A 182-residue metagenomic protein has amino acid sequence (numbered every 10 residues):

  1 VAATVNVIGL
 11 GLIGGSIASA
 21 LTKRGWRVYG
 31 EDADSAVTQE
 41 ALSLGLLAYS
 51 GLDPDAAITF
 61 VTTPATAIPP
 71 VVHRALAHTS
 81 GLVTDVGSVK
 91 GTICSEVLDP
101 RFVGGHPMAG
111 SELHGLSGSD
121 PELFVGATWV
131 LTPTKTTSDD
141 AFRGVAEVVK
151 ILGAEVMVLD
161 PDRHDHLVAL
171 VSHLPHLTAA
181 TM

Functional and structural regions predicted by a protein language model:
V1-G51, I58: NAD(P)+-binding Rossmann beta1-loop-alpha1 motif at the extreme N-terminus of oxidoreductases
A2-T4, A56, S80, G126: Phosphate-coordination loops involved in phosphoryl transfer and adenosine-cofactor binding
V28, S50, F102, V156-M157: Generic structural signal for residues in well-ordered beta-strands
E31, D85-V86, G105, T132 (+1 more regions): Generic beta-sheet signal
A33-D34, T63, V86-S88: Short beta->alpha hinge that forms the Motif I/post-I loop of the SAM-binding pocket
L52-H78, L82: Rossmann-like NAD(P)-binding element
V71-S117: Rossmann-like NAD(P)(H) cofactor-binding subdomain of soluble oxidoreductases
L123-M182: Internal alpha-helical scaffold of NAD(P)-dependent oxidoreductase catalytic cores
